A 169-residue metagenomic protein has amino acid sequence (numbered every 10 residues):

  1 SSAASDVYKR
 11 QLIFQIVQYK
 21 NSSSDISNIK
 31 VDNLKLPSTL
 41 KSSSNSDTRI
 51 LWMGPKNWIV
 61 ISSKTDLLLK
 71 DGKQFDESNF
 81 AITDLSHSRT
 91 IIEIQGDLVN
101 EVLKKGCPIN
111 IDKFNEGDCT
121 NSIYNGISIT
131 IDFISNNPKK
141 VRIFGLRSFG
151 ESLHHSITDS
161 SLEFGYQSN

Functional and structural regions predicted by a protein language model:
S1-Y8: Short, small-residue-biased leader/transition segments that mark boundaries at the very start of proteins
I16-D25, I94: Short, surface-exposed ligand-recognition loops at beta-strand->loop->(often short) alpha-helix junctions that present
I26-S43, N100-N125: Internal amphipathic helical hairpin motif
S27-S78: A glycine-rich, hydrophobic loop/mini-helix early in the fold
L34, Q74-S86, N110-F114, D159-S168: A common structural junction motif
G54-P55, S86, S135-N137: Residue-level recognition of beta-strand termini and adjacent short loop/turns
S62-L68, D97-V99, L146-E151: Helix N-cap motif at beta-to-alpha junctions
S128, D132, K140-N169: Mixed-charge, glycine-accented linear interaction segment located at domain edges/termini
